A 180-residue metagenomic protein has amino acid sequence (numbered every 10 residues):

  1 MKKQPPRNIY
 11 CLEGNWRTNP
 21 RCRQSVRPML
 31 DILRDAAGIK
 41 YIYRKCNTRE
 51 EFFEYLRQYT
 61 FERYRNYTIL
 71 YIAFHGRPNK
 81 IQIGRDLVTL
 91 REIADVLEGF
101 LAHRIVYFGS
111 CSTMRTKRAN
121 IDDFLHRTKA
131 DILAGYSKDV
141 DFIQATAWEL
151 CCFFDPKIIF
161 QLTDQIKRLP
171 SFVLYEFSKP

Functional and structural regions predicted by a protein language model:
M1-Y67, A102-G109, R127-T128: A domain-level signal for caspase-like cysteine endopeptidase catalytic cores and their zymogen-processing architecture
W16-R21, R49-E51, G76-K80, S112-T116 (+1 more regions): Short acidic, S/G/P-rich loop/turn micro-motifs used as interaction or catalytic elements
P20-R23, I81-R85, K117-I121, Q144-T146: A short acidic (Asp/Glu
V26, L56, I93, R118-I121: Leucine-rich repeat
L33, L70-P78: Short, basic/glycine-rich phosphate-binding loops at helix/coil junctions that contact nucleotide phosphates
C46, I72-A73, I83-G84, R104-S112 (+1 more regions): Short His-Asn-centered micro-motif
H75-A102: A short, glycine/acidic-enriched catalytic loop
M114-P180: Active-site-proximal C-terminal subdomain of hydrolase catalytic domains
